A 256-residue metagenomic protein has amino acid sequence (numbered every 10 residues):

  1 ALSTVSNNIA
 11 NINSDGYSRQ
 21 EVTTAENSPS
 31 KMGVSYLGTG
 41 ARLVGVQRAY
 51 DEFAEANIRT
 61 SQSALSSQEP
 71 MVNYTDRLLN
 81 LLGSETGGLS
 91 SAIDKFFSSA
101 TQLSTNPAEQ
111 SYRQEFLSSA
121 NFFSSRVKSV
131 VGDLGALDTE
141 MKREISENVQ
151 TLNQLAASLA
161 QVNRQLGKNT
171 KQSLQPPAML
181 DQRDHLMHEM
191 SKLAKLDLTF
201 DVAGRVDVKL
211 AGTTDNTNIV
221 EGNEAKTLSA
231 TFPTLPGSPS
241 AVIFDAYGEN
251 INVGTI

Functional and structural regions predicted by a protein language model:
A1-A64, P70, S158, G167-I256: Phosphate-proximal small/polar/acidic motifs at interfaces that engage nucleotide phosphates, polyphosphates
G16-T24, N57-T60, A64-Y74, L78 (+7 more regions): Alpha-helical heptad-repeat coiled-coil segments that mediate oligomerization/polymerization in large
D51, A108-E109: Intrinsic-disorder/low-complexity, polar/charged segments
F96: Mixed-charge (Asp/Glu-Lys/Arg
